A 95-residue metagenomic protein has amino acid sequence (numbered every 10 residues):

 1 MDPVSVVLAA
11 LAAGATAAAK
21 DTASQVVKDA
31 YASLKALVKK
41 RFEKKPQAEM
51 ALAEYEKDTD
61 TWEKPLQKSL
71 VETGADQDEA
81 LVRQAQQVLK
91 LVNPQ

Functional and structural regions predicted by a protein language model:
M1-L8, Y31-Q95: Short amphipathic alpha-helical segments that predominantly mediate membrane engagement
D2-S24: Short hydrophobic alpha-helical transmembrane segments
A18-Q25, D29-S33, L37: Transmembrane signal-anchor/signal-peptide helices with a preference for the extracytoplasmic
